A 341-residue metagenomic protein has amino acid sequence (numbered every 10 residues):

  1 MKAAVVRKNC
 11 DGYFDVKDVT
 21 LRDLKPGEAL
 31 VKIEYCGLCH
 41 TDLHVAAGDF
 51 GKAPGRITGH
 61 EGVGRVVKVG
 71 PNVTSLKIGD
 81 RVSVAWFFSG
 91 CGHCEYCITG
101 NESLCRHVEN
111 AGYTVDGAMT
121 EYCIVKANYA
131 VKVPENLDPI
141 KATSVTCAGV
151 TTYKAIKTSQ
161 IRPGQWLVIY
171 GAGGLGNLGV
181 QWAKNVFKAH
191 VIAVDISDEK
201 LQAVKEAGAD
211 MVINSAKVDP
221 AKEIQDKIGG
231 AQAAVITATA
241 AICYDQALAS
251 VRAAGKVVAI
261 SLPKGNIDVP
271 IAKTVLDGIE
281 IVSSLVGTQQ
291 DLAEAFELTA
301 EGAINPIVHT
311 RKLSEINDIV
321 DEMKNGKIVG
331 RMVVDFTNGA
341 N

Functional and structural regions predicted by a protein language model:
A3, D245-A249, Q289-N341: C-terminal hydrophobic helical "lid"/dimerization subdomain of Rossmann-like NAD(P)H-dependent oxidoreductases
N9, T20-L21, A53-H60, A85 (+3 more regions): Short Gly/Pro-enriched turn/cap motifs at secondary-structure boundaries
R22-C36, A47-E95, Y129, P134-I140: Glycine-rich beta-strand-centered segment in the early N-terminal region that forms part of a ligand/cofactor-binding
C39, S75-L76, W86-V131: Cysteine-cluster motifs in flexible loop/terminal segments that predominantly coordinate metals
V82, N128, E135-E223: Mid-domain Rossmann-like dinucleotide-binding core that forms the NAD(H)/NADP(H) cofactor-binding site
S159-P163, I196, Q202-E280, T337-N341: Glycine-rich cofactor phosphate-binding loops and adjacent beta1-alpha1 units of small-molecule cofactor enzyme domains
